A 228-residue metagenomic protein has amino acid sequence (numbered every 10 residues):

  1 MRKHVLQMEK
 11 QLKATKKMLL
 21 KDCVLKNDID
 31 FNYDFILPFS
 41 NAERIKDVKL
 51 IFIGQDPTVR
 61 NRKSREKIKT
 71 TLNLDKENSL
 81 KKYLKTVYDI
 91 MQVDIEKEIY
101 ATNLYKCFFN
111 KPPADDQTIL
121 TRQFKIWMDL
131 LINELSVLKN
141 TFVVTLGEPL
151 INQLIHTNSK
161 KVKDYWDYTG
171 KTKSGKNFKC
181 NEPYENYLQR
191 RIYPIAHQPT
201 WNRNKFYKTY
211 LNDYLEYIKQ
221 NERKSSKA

Functional and structural regions predicted by a protein language model:
M1-F31, K111-D129, H156-A228: C-terminal capping/extension of enzyme domains
N27-E98, V162-T169: Adenosine ribonucleotide-centric catalytic and binding domains
F39, Q55-D56, L104, T145-L150 (+1 more regions): Short, well-ordered beta-to-alpha junction loops that form the rim of enzyme active sites and present histidine/acidic
V59-R60, F108, L150-Q153: Short, active-site-adjacent cap segments at secondary-structure transitions
S64-R65, I155-T157: Short amphipathic alpha-helical segments
L80-A114, Q189-I192: Conserved catalytic-core helix/loop/strand module for nucleotide-ribose chemistry
Q92-D94, L135-L138, Y184-L188: Short, conserved loop/helix-junction motifs that constitute active-site signature segments in enzyme catalytic cores
E96-P149: Internal catalytic-core helix/loop-beta-alpha segment that presents or stabilizes conserved functional determinants
